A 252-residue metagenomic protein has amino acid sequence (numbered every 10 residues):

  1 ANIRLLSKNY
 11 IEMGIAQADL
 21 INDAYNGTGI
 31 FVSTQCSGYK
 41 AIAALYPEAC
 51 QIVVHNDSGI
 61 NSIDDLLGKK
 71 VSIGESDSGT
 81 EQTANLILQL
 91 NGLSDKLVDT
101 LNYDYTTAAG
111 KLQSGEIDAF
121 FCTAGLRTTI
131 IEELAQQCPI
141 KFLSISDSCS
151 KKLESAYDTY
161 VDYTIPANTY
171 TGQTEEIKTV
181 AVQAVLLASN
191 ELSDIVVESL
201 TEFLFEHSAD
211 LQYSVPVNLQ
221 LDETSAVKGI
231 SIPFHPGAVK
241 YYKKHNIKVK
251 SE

Functional and structural regions predicted by a protein language model:
A1-L67, S72-E75: Short, glycine-/small- and polar/acidic-enriched structural segments that line small-molecule recognition paths
L5, Y10, L20, S37 (+11 more regions): Extracytoplasmic/secreted proteins, especially bacterial periplasmic and envelope-associated proteins
Y10, I15, N22-T28, N56 (+10 more regions): Sec/Tat-exported extracytoplasmic proteins
A18-L20, T28-G29, S58, D95-L187 (+1 more regions): Pocket-lining segment of extracytoplasmic ligand-binding domains
D23-A24, Q82-A84, T106, T171-G172 (+1 more regions): Short, flexible segments with low predicted structural confidence
Y39, K69-S76, V185-E191, E223-S231: Second-shell loop/turn segments in exported
P47-S114, K228, I232-G237: Bilobed "Venus flytrap"/periplasmic-binding protein-like clamshell domains and structurally analogous long
Y103, T107, S114, A124-F142 (+3 more regions): An extracytoplasmic/periplasmic, membrane-proximal ligand-sensing/linker region
